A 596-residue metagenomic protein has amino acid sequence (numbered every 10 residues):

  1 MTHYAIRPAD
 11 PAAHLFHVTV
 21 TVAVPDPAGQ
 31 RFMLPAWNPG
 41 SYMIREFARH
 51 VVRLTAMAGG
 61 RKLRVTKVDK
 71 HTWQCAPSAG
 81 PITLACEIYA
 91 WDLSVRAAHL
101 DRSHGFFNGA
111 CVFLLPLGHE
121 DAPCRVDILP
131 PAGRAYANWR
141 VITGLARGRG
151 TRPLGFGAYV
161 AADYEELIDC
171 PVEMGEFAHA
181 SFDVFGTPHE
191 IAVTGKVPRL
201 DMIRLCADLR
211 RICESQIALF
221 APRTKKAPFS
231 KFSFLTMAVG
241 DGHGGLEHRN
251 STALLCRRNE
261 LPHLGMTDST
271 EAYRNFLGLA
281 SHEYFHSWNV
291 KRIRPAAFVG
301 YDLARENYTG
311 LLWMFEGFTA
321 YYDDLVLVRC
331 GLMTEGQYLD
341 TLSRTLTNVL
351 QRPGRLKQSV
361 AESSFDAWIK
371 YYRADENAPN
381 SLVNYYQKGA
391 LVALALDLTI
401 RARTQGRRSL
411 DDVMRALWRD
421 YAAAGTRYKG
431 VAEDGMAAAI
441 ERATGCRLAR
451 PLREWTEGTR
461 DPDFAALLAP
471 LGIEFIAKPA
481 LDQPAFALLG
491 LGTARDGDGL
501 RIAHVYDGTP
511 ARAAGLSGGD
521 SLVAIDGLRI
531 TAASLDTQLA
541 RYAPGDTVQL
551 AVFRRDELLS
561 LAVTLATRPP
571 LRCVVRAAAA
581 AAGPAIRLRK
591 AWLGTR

Functional and structural regions predicted by a protein language model:
M1-P11: N-terminal, polar/Ser/Thr-rich
P8-A9, G40-D101, P116-L117: A surface-exposed beta-strand-loop module
F16-A48, C111-P131: Surface-exposed beta-strand/loop patches in extracellular or lumenal glycoproteins
P35, C86-E173: Extended, low-hydrophobicity, Ser/Thr/Pro/Gly-biased non-transmembrane segments
F47-T55, D121, R125-I142, F156-Y164 (+5 more regions): Zn2+-dependent metallopeptidase catalytic core
A178-L312: Juxtacatalytic substrate-recognition/specificity segment
T252-N259, R292-I293, A304-R355: Post-HExxH zinc-binding segment in Zn-dependent metallohydrolases
D323, M333-R596: C-terminal recognition in membrane/secretory proteostasis and scaffolding
